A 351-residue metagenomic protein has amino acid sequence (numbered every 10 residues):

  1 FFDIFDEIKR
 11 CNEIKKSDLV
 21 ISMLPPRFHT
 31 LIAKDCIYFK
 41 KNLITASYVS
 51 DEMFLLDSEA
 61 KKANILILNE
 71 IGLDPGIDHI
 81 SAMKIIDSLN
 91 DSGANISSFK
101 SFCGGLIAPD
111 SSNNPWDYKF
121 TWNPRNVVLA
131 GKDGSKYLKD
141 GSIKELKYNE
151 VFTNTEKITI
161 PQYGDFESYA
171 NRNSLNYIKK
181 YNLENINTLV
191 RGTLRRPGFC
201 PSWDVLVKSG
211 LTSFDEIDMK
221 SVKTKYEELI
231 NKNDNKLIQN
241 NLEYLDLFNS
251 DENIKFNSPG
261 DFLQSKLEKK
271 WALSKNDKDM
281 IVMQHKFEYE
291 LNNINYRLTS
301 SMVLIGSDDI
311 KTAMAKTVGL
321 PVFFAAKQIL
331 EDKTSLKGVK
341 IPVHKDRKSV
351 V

Functional and structural regions predicted by a protein language model:
F2-K16: Conserved Rossmann-fold cofactor-binding substructure of NAD(P)-dependent oxidoreductases
I8, L19-C36, S50-E52: Beta-loop-alpha module in the N-terminal Rossmann-like domain of NAD(P)-dependent dehydrogenases, especially those
N12, A33-K34, S58: Alpha-helical segments flanking ligand/cofactor-binding loops in enzyme cores
D18-L19, N42: Structural motif
Y38-F39, A63: Helix C-cap/helix->beta junction micro-motif
A46-N69: Rossmann-fold NAD(P)-binding glycine/threonine-rich loop
I71-S81: Short alpha-helices
S88-V351: C-terminal catalytic/substrate-binding lobe primarily of soluble NAD(P)-dependent oxidoreductases
